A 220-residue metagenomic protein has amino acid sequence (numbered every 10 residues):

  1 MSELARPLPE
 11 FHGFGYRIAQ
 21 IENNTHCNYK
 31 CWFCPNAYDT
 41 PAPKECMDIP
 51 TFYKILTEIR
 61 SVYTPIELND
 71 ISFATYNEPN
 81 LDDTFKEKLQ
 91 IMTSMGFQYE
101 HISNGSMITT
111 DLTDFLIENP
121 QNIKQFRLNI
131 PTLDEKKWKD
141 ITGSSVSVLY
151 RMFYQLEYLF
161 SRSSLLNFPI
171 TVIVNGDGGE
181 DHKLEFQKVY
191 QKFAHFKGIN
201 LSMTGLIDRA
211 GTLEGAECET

Functional and structural regions predicted by a protein language model:
M1-Q20, P65-I66, G211-E219: N-terminal [4Fe-4S]-dependent radical SAM core
G13-L206: Conserved glycine-rich "GG(E/T)P / GGGxP" loop and the immediately following alpha-helix in the radical SAM core
T142, Q187, E214-T220: Short, surface-exposed amphipathic charged segments that create phosphate/polyanion-binding patches used for binding
